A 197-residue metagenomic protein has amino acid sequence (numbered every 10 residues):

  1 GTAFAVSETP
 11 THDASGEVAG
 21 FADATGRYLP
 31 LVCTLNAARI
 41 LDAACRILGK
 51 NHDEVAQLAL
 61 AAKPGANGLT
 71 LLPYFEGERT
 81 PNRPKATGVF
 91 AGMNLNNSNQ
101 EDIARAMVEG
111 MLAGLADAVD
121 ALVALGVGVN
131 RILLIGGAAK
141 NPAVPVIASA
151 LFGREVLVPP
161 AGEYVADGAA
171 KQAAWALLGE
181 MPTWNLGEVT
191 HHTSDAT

Functional and structural regions predicted by a protein language model:
G1-I135, K140-A196: Active-site core segments that coordinate phosphate-bearing ligands/cofactors across diverse enzyme families
